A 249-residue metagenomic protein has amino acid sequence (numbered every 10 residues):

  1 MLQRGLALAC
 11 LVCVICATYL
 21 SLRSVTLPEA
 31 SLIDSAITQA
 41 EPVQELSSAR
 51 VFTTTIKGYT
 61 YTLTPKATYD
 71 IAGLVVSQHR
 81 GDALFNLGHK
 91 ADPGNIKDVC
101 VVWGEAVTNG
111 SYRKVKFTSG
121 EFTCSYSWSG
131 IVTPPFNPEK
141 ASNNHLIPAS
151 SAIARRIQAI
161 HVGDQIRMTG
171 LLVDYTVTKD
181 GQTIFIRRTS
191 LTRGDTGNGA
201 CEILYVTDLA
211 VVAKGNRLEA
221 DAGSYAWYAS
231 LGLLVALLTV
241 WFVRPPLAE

Functional and structural regions predicted by a protein language model:
L2-E249: OB-fold and OB-like single-stranded nucleic-acid-recognition modules and their adjacent interaction interfaces
